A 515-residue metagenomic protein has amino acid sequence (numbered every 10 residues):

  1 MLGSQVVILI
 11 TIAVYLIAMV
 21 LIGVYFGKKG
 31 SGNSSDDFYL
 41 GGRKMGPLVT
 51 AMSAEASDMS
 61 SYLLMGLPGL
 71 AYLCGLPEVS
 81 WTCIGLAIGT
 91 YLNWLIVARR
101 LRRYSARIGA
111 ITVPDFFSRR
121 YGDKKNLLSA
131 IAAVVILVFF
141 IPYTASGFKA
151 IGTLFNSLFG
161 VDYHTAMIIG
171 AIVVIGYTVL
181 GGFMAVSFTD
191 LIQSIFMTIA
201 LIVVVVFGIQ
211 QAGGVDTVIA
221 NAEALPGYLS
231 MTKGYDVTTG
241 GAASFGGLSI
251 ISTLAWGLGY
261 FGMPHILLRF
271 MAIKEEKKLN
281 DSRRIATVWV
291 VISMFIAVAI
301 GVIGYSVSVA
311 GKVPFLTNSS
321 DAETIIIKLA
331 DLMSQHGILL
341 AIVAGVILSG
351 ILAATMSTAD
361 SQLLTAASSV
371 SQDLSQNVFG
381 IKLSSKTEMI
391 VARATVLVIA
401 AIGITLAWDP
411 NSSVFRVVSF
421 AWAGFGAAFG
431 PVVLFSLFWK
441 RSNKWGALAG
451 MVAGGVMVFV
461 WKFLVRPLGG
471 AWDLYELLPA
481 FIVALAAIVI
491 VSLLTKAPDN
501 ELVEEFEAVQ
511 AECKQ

Functional and structural regions predicted by a protein language model:
M1-Q515: Membrane-embedded helix-loop-helix hairpins and adjacent transmembrane boundary segments in multi-pass transporters
